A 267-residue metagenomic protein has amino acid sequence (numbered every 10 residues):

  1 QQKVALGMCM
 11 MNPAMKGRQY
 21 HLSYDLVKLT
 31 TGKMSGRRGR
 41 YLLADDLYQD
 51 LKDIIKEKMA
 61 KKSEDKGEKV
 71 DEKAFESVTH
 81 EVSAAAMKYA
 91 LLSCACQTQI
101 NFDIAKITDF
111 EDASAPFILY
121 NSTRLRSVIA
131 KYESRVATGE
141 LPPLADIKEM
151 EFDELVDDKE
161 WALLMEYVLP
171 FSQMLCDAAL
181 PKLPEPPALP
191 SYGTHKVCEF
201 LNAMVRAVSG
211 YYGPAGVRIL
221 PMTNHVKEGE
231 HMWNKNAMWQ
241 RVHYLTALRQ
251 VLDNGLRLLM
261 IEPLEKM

Functional and structural regions predicted by a protein language model:
Q1-M267: Non-catalytic interaction-recognition regions
